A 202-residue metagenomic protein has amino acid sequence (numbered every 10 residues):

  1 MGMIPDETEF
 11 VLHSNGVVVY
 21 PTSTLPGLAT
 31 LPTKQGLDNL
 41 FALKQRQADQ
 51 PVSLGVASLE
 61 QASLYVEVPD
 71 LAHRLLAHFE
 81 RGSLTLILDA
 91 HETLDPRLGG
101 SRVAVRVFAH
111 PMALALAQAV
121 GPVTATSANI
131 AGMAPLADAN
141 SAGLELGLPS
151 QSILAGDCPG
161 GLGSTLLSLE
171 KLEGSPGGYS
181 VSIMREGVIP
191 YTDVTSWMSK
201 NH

Functional and structural regions predicted by a protein language model:
M1-H202: Active-site-adjacent structural elements in enzyme catalytic cores
